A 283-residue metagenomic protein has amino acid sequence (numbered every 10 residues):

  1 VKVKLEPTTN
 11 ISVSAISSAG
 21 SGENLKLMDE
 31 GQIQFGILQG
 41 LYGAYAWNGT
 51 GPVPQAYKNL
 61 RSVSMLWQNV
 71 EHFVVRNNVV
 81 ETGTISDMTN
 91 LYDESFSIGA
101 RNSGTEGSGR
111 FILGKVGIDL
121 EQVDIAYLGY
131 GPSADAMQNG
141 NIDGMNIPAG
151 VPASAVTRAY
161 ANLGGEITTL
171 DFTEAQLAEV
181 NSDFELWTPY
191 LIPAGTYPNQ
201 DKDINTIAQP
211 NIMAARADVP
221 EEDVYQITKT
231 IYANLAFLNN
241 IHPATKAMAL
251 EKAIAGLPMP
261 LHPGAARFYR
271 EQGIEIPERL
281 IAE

Functional and structural regions predicted by a protein language model:
V1-D93, A100, T169: Short, glycine-/small- and polar/acidic-enriched structural segments that line small-molecule recognition paths
V1-S14, N69-N139, A236, A255 (+1 more regions): Bilobed "Venus flytrap"/periplasmic-binding protein-like clamshell domains and structurally analogous long
K2, E6-N10, D29-I33, N48 (+7 more regions): Sec-exported extracytoplasmic/periplasmic mature domains
K4, E23, L27, Q32 (+14 more regions): Extracytoplasmic/secreted proteins, especially bacterial periplasmic and envelope-associated proteins
S14-I16, D124-A126, L170, P277-R279: General small-molecule cofactor/ligand-binding pocket signal
G40-Y42, T50-P52, N77-V79, D119-V219: Pocket-lining segment of extracytoplasmic ligand-binding domains
D87, Y92-F111, D183-L257: Ligand-binding clefts/hinges and TM-proximal coupling segments of bilobed small-molecule sensing domains
P132, A149-G164, T169, E222-E283: An extracytoplasmic/periplasmic, membrane-proximal ligand-sensing/linker region
